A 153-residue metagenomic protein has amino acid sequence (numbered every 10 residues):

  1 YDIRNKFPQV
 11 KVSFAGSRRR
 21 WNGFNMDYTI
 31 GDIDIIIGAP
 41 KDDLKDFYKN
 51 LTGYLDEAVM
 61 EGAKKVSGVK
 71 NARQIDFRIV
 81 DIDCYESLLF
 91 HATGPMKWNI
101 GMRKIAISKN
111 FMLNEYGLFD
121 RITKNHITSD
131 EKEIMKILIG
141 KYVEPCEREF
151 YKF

Functional and structural regions predicted by a protein language model:
Y1-K45: Active-site nucleotide-donor binding segment shared across nucleotidyl transfer reactions
A39-F153: Acidic, metal-coordinating catalytic segment for phosphate/diphosphate chemistry, firing primarily on the Nudix
